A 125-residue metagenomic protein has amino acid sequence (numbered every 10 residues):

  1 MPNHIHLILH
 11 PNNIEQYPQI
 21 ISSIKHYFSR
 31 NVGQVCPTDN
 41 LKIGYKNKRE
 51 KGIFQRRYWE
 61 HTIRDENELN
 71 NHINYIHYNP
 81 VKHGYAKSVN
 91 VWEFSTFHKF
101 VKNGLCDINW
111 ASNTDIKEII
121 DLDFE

Functional and structural regions predicted by a protein language model:
M1-E125: Short catalytic/metal-binding and nucleic-acid-binding patches
